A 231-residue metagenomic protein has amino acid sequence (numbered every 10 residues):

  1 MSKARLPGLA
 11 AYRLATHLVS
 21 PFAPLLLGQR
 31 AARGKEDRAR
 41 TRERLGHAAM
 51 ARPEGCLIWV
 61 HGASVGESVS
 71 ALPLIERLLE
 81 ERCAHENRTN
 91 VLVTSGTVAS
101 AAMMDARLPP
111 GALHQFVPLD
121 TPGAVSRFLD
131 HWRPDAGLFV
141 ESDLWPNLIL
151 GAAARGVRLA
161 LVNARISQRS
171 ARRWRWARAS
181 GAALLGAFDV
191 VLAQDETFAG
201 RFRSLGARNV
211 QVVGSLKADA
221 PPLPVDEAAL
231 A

Functional and structural regions predicted by a protein language model:
S2-A31, A182: Short hydrophobic helices that act as membrane-entry/anchoring signals
P24-M50, E54-E227: Active-site and donor-binding regions of nucleotide-sugar-utilizing enzymes
L230-A231: Catalytic alpha/beta core domains of metabolic enzymes, predominantly
